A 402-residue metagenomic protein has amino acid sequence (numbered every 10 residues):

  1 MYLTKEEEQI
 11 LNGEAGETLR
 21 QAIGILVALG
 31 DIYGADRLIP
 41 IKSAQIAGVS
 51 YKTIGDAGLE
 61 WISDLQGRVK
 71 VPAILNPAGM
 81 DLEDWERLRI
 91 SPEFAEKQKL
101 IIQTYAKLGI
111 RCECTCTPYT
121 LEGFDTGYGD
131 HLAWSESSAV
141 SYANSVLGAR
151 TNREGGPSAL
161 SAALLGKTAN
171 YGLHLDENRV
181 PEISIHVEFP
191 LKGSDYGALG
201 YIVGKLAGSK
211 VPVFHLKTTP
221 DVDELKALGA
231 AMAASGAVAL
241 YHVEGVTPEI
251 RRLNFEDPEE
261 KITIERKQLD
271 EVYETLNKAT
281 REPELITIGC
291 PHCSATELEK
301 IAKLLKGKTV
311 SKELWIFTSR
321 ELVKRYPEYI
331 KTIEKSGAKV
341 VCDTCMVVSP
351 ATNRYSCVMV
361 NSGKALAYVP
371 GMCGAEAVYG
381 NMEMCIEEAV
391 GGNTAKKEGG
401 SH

Functional and structural regions predicted by a protein language model:
M1-H402: Non-transmembrane, aqueous-exposed alpha-helical and coiled segments at domain scale
